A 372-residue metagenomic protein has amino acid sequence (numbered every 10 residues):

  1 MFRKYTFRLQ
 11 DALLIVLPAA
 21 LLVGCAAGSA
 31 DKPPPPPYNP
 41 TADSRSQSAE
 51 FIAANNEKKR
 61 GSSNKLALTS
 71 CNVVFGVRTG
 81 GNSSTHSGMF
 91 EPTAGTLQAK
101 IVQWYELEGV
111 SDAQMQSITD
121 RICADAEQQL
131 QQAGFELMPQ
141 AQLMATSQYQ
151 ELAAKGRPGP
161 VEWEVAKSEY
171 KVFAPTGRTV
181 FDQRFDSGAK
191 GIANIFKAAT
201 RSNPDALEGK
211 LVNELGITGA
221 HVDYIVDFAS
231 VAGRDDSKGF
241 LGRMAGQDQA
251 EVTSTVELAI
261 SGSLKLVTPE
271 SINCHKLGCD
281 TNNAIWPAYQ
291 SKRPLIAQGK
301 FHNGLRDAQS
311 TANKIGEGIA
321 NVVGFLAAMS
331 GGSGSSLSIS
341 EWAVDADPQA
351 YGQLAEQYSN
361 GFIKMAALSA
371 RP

Functional and structural regions predicted by a protein language model:
F2-L14: Bacterial N-terminal signal peptides that target proteins for export
V23-G24: C-terminal motif of bacterial Sec signal peptides marking the signal peptidase cleavage site
G28-M138, L143-E164, S168-G177, F181-D182 (+2 more regions): A structural "domain/chain start" motif
